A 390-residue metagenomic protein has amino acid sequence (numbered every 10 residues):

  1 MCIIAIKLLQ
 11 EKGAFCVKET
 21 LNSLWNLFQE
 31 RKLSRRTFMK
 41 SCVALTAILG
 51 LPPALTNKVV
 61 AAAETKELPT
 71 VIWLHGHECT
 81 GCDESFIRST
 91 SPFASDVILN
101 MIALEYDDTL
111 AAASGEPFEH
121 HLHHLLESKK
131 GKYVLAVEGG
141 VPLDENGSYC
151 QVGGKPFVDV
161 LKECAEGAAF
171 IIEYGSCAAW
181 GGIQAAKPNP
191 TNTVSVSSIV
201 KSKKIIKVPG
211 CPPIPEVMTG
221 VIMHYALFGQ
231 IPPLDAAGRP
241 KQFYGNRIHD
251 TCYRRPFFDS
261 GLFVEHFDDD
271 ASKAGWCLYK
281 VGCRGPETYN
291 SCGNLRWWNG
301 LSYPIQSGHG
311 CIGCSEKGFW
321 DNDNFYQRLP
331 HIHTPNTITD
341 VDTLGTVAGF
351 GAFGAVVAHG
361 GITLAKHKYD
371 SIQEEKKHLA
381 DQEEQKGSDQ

Functional and structural regions predicted by a protein language model:
M1-L33, Q385, D389: N-terminal secretory signal peptides
W25-K32, P53-E78, Y369-Q390: C-terminal segment of N-terminal export signals and the immediately downstream linker at the start of the mature
T37-V59: N-terminal export signals
A63-L68, G76, D83, A94-G210 (+1 more regions): Metabolite-binding pocket within alpha/beta catalytic cores that recognizes anionic/polar moieties
M218, M223-R296: A conserved mid-domain beta-alpha-beta active-site/ligand-binding segment of alpha/beta enzyme cores
D270, L295-P304, F325-N336: Short cysteine/histidine-rich metal-coordination sites, predominantly Zn2+-binding motifs
N336-G349: Juxtamembrane/start-of-transmembrane alpha-helix segments at the extracytoplasmic/lumenal side of membrane anchors
F353-H367: Alpha-helical transmembrane segments
